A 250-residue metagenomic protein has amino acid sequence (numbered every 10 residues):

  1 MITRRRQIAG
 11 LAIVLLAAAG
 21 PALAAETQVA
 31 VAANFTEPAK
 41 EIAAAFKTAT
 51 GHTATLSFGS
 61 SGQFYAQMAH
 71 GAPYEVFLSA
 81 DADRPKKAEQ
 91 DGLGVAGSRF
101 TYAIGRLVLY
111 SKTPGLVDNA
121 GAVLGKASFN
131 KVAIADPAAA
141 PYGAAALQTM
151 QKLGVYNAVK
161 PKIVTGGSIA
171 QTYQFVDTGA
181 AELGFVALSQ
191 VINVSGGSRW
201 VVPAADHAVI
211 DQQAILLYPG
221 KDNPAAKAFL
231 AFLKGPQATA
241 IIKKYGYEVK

Functional and structural regions predicted by a protein language model:
M1-L11: Bacterial N-terminal signal peptides that target proteins for export
T3-R5, A19, D83: Short, intrinsically disordered low-complexity segments
A9-G20: Bacterial N-terminal signal peptides
A24-F58, G62-A72, S79-A82, K86-G92 (+1 more regions): Exported/periplasmic ABC-transporter solute-binding proteins
